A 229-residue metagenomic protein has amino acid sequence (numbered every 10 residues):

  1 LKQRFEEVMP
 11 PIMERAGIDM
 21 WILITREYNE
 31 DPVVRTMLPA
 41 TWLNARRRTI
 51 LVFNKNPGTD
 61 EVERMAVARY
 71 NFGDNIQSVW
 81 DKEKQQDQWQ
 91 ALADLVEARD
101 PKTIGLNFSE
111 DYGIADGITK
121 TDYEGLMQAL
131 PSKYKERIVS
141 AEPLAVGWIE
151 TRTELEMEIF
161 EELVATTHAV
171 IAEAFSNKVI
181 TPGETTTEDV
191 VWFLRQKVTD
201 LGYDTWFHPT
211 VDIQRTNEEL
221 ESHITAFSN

Functional and structural regions predicted by a protein language model:
L1-S176, E184-T199, Y203: A composition/biophysics-driven feature that prefers long, compositionally simple stretches
R195-N229: Acidic, glycine-rich loop-and-beta core segments that form the ion-binding/anion-interacting portion of active sites
